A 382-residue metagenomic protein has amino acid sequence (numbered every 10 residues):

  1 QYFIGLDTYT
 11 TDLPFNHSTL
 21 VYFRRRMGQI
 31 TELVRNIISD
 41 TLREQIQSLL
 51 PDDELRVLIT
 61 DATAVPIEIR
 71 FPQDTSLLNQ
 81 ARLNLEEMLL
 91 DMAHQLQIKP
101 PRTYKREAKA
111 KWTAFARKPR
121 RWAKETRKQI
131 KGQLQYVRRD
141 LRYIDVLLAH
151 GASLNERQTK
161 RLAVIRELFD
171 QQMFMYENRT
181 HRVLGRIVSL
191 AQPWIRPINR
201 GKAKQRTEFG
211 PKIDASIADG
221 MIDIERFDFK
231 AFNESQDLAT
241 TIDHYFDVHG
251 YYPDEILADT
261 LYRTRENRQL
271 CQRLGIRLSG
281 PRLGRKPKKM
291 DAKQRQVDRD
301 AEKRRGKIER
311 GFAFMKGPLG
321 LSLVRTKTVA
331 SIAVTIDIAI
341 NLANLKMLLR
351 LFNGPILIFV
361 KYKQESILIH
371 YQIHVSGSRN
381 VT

Functional and structural regions predicted by a protein language model:
Y2-I4, W194, K202-V248: Electropositive, glycine- and tryptophan-enriched low-complexity nucleic-acid-binding patches
Y2-Y22, L278-G280, K286-K293: Phosphate-backbone recognition surface of nucleic-acid-processing proteins
L6-Q192: Active-site- or DNA-interface-adjacent structural scaffold in DNA-acting proteins
N16-L20, R56-P66, A215, L238 (+5 more regions): Short, conserved catalytic/metal-binding motifs centered on acidic residues
F71, M221, A343-I356: Short helix-capping/linker segments at secondary-structure and domain boundaries
R196-I198, I222-I224, A231-N233, Y262-N267 (+1 more regions): Flexible loop/turn segments at secondary-structure boundaries
T260-A330, V334: Helix-centered, glycine/charged polyanion-binding patches within enzymatic domains that contact phosphate-containing
R295, P318, S322-R325, L348-T382: A short, flexible helix-boundary coil/loop motif
